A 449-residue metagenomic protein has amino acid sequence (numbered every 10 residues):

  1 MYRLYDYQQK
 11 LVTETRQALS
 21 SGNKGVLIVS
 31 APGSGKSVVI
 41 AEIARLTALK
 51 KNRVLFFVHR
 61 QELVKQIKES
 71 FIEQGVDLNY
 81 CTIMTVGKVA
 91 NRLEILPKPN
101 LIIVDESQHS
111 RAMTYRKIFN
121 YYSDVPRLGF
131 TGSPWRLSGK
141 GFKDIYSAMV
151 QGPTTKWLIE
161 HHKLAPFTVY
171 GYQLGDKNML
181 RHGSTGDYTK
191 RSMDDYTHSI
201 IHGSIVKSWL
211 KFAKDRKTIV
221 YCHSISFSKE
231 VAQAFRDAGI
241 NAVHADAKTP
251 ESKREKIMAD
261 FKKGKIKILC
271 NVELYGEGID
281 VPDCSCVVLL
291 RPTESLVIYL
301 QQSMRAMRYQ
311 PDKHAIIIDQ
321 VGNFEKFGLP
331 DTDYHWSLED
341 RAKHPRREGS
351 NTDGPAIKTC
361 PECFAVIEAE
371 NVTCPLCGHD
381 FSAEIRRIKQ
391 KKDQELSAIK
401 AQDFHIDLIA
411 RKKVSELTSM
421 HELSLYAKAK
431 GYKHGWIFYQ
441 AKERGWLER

Functional and structural regions predicted by a protein language model:
M1-L27: Conserved pre-motif I regulatory segment
G22-I43: Walker A/P-loop
V64-K98: Inter-Walker segment of RecA-like/P-loop motor cores
K65-E69, K229-E230, I240-V272: Conserved helicase ATPase core of P-loop NTP-dependent helicases/translocases
A112-V169: Post-DEXD/H (motif II) to motif III coupling segment of the RecA-like Helicase ATP-binding lobe
G152-I219: Conserved interdomain linker/interface between the two RecA-like ATPase lobes of SF2 helicase motors
I268-N271, E277-P292, I298, H314-D319: A short beta-strand element within the Helicase C-terminal
A306-T332: Conserved segment of the helicase C-terminal RecA-like domain
